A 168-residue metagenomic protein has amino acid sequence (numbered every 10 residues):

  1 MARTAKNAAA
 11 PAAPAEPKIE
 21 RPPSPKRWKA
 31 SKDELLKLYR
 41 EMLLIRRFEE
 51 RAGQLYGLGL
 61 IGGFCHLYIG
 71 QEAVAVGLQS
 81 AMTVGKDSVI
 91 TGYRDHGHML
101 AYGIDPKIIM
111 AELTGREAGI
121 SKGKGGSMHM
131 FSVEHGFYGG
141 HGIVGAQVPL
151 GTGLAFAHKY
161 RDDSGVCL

Functional and structural regions predicted by a protein language model:
M1-V74: Conserved acidic/glycine
E50-Q54, L58-L168: Cofactor-binding active-site loop characterized by glycine-rich and histidine/acidic residues
